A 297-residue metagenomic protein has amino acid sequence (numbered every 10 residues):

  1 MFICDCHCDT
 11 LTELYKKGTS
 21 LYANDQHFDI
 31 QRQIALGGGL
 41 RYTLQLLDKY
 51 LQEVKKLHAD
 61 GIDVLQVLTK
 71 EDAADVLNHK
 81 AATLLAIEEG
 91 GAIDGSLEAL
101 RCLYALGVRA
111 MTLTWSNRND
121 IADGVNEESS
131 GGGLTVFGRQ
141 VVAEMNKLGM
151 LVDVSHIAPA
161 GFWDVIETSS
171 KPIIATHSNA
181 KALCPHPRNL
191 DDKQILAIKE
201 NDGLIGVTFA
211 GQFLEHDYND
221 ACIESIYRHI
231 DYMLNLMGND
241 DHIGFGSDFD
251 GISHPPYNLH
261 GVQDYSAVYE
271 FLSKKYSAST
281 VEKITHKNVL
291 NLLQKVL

Functional and structural regions predicted by a protein language model:
M1-T208, Q212-E215, Y227, D231-L236 (+3 more regions): Extended, charged catalytic domains and RNA/DNA-binding interfaces, predominantly in divalent-metal-using enzymes
I174, G244-F245, E282-H286: Beta-strand segments within the central parallel beta-sheet cores of soluble alpha/beta enzyme folds
F209, G238-H260: Short acidic/histidine-rich active-site segments
D217-D220, I252-L259, L272-K275: Outer-membrane beta-barrel pore domains
A221-S225: Membrane-interface soluble catalytic domains
H260-L297: Mid-to-C-terminal alpha-helical segments outside catalytic/metal-binding sites
